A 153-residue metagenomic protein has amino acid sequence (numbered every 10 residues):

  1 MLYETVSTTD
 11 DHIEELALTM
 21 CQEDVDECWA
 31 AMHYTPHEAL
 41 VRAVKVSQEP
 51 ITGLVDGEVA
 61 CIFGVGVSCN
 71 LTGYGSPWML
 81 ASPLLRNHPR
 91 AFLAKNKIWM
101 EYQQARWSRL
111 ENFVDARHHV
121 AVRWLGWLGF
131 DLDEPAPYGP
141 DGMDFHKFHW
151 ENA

Functional and structural regions predicted by a protein language model:
M1-L18, D26: A short beta-loop-alpha structural element at the N-terminal edge of CoA-dependent acyl/N-acetyltransferase catalytic
W29-E49, E101-Y102: Active-site rim helix/loop that mediates acceptor-substrate recognition in acyltransferases
Q48-V65: Conserved beta-hairpin
E58, S68-S76, G142-D144: A conserved beta-turn-beta hairpin within the catalytic core of GNAT-like acetyltransferases that forms part
G73-R86, A91-F92, H146: Conserved acetyl-CoA binding element of GNAT-fold acetyltransferases
H88-Y102, R123, W127: Conserved acetyl-CoA-binding loop-helix of GNAT-fold acetyltransferases
L110-G126, D131, P137-D141: Conserved beta-strand-loop-alpha-helix junction that forms the acyl-donor binding cleft
Y138-A153: C-terminal "cap" of GNAT-fold acetyltransferases
